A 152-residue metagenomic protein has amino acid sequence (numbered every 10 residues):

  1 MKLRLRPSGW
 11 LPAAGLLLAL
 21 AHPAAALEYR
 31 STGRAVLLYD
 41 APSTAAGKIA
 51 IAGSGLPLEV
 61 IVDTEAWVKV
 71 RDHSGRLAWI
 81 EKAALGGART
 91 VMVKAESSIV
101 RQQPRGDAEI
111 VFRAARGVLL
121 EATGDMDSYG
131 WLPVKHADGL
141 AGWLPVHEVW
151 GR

Functional and structural regions predicted by a protein language model:
K2-P12: Bacterial N-terminal signal peptides that target proteins for export
W10-A21: Bacterial N-terminal signal peptides
H22-A26: Sec/Tat signal peptide C-region and signal peptidase I cleavage site
L27-L37, A41-A50, S54-E65, R71-R105 (+3 more regions): Boundary regions of SH3-family modules and the immediately adjacent low-complexity/disordered segments in eukaryotic
V118-E121: Non-transmembrane, low-complexity coil segments enriched in Pro/Ser/Thr that form solvent-exposed tails and flexible
Y129-W131: Extended, basic/acidic-rich, low-complexity regulatory helices/tails in eukaryotic proteins
